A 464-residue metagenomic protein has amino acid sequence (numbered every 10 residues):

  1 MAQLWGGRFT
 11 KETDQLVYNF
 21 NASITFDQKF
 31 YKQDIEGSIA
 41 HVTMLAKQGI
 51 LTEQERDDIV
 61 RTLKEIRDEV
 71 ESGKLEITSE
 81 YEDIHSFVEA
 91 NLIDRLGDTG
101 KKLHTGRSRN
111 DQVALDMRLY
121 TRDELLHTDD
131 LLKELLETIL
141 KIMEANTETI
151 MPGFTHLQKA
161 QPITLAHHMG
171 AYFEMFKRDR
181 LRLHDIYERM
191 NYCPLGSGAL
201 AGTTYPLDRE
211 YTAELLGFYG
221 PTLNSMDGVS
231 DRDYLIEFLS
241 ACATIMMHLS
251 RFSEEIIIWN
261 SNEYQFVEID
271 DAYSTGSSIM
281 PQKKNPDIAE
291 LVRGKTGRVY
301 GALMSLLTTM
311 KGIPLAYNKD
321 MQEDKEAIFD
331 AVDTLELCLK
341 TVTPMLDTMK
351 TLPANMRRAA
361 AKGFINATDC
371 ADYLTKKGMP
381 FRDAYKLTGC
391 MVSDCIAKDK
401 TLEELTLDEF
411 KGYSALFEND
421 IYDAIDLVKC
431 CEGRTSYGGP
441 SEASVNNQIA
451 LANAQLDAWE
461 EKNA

Functional and structural regions predicted by a protein language model:
M1-G202, L207-E214, G220, T275-G276 (+6 more regions): A helix-coil-helix interface module used to build multimeric assemblies and to scaffold catalytic/cofactor sites
A2-G37, D98-T99, M280-A464: Glycine-rich cofactor/substrate-binding loops
H41-L51, T164-H167, I236-T244, D369-G378: Short, well-ordered beta-strand elements within core beta-sheets of diverse protein domains
H104, R109-Q112, H156-I163, H167 (+7 more regions): Alpha-helix capping and helix-loop boundary segments enriched in small/acidic/polar residues
R118, R122-D129, K133, A166 (+9 more regions): Short amphipathic alpha-helical segments with heptad-repeat character
E137, E174, L181, A243 (+6 more regions): Solvent-exposed alpha-helix faces
A145, R182-D185, R189, F218-T222 (+6 more regions): Conserved helix-loop functional segments at active or binding sites
L216-T308: Acidic, glycine-rich loop-and-beta core segments that form the ion-binding/anion-interacting portion of active sites
